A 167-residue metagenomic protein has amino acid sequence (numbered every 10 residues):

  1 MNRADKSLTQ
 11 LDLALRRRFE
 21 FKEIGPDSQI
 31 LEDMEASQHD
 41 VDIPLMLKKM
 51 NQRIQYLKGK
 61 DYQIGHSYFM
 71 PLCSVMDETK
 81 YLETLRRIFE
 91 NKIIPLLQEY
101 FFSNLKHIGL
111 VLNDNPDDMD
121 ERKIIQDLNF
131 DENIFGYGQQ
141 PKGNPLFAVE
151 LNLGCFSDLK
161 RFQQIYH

Functional and structural regions predicted by a protein language model:
M1-H167: C-terminal regulatory/interaction module of P-loop NTP-utilizing enzymes
